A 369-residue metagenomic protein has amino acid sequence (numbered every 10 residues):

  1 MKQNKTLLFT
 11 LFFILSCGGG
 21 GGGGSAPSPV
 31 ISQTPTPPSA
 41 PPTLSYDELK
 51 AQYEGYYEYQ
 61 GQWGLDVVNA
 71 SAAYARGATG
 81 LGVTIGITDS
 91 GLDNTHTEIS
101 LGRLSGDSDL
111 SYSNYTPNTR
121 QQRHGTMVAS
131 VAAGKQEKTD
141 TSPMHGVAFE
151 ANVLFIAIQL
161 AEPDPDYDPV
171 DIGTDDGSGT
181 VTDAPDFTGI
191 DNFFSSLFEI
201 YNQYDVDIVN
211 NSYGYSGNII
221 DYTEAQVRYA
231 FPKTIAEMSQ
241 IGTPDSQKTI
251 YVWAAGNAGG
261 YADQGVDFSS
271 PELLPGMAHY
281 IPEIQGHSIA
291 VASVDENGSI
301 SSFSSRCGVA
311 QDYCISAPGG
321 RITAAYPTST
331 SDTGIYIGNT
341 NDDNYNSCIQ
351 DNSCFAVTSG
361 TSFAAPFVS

Functional and structural regions predicted by a protein language model:
K2, P117-Q121, A356-T361: Alpha-helix N-cap/helix-initiation motif
K2-T10: Sec-dependent signal peptide recognition, specifically the positively charged N-region followed immediately by
I14-S16: C-terminal motif of bacterial Sec signal peptides marking the signal peptidase cleavage site
G18-Q33, G80, K135, T139 (+5 more regions): Substrate-binding/access-modulating region of protease and related hydrolase catalytic domains
S28-Y53, Y57-Q62, S71-S108, S113-G189 (+6 more regions): Subtilisin-like serine protease catalytic core
A70-S71, G125-A132, D191-F198, F231-S239 (+4 more regions): Extracytoplasmic/secreted envelope proteins and their assembly/folding machinery, especially bacterial periplasmic
D89, L273-S369: Extracellular S/T/G-rich loop segment that most often corresponds to the catalytic His/Ser-adjacent loop
G91-D93, G214-S216, G256-G260, V294-N297 (+1 more regions): Catalytic metal-binding/acid-base residues of hydrolase active sites
